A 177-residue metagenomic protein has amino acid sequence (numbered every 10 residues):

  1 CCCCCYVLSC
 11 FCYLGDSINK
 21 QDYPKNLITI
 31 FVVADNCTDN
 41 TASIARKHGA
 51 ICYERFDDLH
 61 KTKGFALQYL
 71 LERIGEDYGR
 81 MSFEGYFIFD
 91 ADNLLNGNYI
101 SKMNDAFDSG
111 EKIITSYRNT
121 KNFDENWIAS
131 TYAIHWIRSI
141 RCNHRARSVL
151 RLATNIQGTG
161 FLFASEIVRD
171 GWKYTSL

Functional and structural regions predicted by a protein language model:
C1-V7, Q21, A106: A conserved hydrophobic helix/loop-capping motif in glycosyltransferases and polysaccharide synthases
Y6-C10, C37: Donor nucleotide-sugar binding loop of glycosyltransferases
C12, D39-R46, N98: Acidic helix N-cap motif at the loop->helix transition within catalytic regions of sugar-transfer enzymes
D16-L27: Short, acidic, metal-binding catalytic loop of nucleotide-sugar glycosyltransferases
A34-A42, D57-L59, L94: A conserved acidic beta->alpha catalytic loop
N40, F89-A106: Acidic donor-binding/catalytic loop of UDP-sugar-dependent glycosyltransferases, especially processive GT2
E54-R80, N98-L177: Long helical/loop segments within the catalytic core of UDP-sugar-dependent glycosyltransferases, especially the large
Y78-L94: Short beta-strand-to-loop acidic/aromatic patch adjacent to the donor-nucleotide binding site
